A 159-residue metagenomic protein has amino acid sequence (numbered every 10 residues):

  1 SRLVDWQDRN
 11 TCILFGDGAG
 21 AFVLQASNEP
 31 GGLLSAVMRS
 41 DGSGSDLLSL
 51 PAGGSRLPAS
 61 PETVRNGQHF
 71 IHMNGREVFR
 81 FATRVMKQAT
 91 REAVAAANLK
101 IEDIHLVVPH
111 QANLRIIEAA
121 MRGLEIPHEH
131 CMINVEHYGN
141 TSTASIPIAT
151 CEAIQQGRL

Functional and structural regions predicted by a protein language model:
S1-R2, R39-D41, Q111, H137-G139: Acidic, glycine-rich active-site loops and adjacent beta-strand->loop/helix elements that engage anionic groups
R2-L3, I116: Conserved protein kinase catalytic core
W6-R80, R84, Q88-R91: Condensing-enzyme catalytic core mediating Claisen C-C bond formation in acyl metabolism
I13, A95-N98: A general structural signal for stabilizing positions within well-ordered secondary structure
E29-G32, K100-D103, P127: Short loop/turn motifs at secondary-structure junctions
M73-E77, D103-I104, E136: A ubiquitous short alpha-helical element
T83-K87, R91-V94, H105-L159: Claisen-condensing/thiolase-fold acyl-transfer catalytic domains that form or cleave C-C bonds in fatty acid
